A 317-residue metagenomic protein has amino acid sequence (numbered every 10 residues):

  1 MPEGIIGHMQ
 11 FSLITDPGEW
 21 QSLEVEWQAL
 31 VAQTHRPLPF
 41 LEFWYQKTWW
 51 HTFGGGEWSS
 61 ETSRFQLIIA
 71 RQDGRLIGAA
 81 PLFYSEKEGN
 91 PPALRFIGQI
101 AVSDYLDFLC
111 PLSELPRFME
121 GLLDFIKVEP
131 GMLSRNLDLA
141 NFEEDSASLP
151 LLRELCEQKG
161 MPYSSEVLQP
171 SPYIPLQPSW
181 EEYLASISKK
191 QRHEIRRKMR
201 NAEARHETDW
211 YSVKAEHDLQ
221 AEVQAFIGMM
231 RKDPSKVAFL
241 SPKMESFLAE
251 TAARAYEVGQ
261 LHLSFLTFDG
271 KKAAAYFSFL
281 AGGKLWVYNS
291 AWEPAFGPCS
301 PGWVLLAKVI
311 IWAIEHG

Functional and structural regions predicted by a protein language model:
M1-H8: Short, Lys/Arg-enriched N-terminal segments with co-localized hydrophobic residues within the first ~10-30 amino acids
Q10-Q99, D138-S171, P175-P298: A conserved beta-strand-loop-helix scaffold within acyl/acetyltransferase catalytic domains
Q99-Y105, L133: Glycine-rich, often proline-containing surface loops adjacent to acidic residues and nearby aromatics that form
S103-L115, S290-C299: A short, internal acetyl-CoA/4′-phosphopantetheine-binding micro-motif in the GNAT/acyltransferase core
E114-I126, P298-I310: Conserved acetyl-CoA-binding loop-helix of GNAT-fold acetyltransferases
I126-P130, A255, A313: Hydrophobic pocket-lining residues that define ligand/cofactor binding sites across diverse proteins
G131-F142, A313-G317: Conserved GNAT acetyl-CoA-binding A-motif
S148, A307, I314-G317: Extended, composition-driven regions rather than compact fold-specific motifs
